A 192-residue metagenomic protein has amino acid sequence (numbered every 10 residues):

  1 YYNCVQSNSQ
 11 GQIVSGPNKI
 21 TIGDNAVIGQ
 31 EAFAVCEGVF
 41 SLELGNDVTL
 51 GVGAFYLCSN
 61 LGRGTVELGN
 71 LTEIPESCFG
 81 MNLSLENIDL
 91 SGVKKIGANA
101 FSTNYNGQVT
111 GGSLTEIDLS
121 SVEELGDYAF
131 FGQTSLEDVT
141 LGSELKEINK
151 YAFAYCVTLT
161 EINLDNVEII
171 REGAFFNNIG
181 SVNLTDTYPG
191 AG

Functional and structural regions predicted by a protein language model:
Y2-V5, S9-Q12, F33-V35, Y56 (+2 more regions): Surface-exposed repetitive/solenoidal architectures
Q6-V27, E37-T49, S59-E73, L83-K95 (+4 more regions): Structural signature of tandem-repeat unit edges
G29-A32, V52-Y56, P75-C78, G97-S102 (+3 more regions): Consensus positions within tandem repeat domains that build extended binding/scaffold surfaces
